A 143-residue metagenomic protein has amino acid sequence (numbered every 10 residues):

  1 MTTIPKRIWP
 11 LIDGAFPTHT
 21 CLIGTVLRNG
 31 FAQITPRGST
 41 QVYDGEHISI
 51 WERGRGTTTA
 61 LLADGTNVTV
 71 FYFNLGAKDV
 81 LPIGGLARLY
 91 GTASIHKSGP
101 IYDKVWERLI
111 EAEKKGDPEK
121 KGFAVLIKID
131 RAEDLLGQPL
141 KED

Functional and structural regions predicted by a protein language model:
M1-D143: Binding-site signature for planar aromatic cofactors or substrates
